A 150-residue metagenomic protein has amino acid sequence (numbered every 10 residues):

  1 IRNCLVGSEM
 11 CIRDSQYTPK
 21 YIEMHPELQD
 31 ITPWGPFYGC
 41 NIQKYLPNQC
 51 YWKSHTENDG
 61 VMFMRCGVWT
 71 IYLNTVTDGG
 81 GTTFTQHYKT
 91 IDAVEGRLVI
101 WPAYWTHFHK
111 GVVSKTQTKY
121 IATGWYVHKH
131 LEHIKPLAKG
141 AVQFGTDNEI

Functional and structural regions predicted by a protein language model:
I1-I12: Single conserved hydrophobic/aromatic residue that forms the stacking wall/gate of nucleotide- or nucleobase-binding
S15-I150: Catalytic core of non-heme Fe(II) oxygenases with the double-stranded beta-helix
